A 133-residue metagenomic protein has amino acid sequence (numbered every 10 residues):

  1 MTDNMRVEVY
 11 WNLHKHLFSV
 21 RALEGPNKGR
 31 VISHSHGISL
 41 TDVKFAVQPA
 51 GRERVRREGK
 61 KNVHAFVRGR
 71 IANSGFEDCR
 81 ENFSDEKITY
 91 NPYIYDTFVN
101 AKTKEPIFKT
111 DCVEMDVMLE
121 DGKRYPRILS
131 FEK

Functional and structural regions predicted by a protein language model:
M1, M5, M115-M118: Detector for methionine-enriched segments
T2-N12, G69: Structural detector for short beta-strands of small beta-barrel domains
M5, G29-I32, R127: Short beta-strand segments
K15, S19-E120: Acidic, low-complexity, intrinsically disordered interaction modules
L129-K133: Short acidic DE-rich linear segments
